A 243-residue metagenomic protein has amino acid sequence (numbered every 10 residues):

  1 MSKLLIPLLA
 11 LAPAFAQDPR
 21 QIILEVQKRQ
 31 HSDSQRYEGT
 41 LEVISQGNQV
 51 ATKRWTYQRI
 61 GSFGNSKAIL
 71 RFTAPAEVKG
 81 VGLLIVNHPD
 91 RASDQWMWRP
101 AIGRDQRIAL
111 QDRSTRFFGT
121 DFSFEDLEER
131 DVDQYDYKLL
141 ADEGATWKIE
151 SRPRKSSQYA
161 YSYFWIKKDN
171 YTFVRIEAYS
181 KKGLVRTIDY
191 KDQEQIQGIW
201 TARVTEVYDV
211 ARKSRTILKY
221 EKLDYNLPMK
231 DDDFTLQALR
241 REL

Functional and structural regions predicted by a protein language model:
M1-L8: Sec-dependent signal peptide recognition, specifically the positively charged N-region followed immediately by
L8-A16: Hydrophobic h-region of N-terminal signal peptides that target proteins for export in Gram-negative bacteria
A16, L24, T73, L84 (+5 more regions): Gly/Pro-enriched, hydrophobic low-complexity segments that function as extracytoplasmic propeptides/linkers
D18-P100: N-terminal mature ectodomain segment of secretory-pathway/periplasmic proteins
Q21-L24, T40, K53-T56, D133-L139 (+2 more regions): Short structured motifs
I60-S66, L139-T146, I196-Q197: Short, ordered beta-strand-loop transition motifs
P89, A101, Q111-D112, D136: Short, flexible active-site-adjacent loop segments at beta-strand->alpha-helix junctions, enriched in small/polar
E242-L243: Short, solvent-exposed mixed-charge patches
